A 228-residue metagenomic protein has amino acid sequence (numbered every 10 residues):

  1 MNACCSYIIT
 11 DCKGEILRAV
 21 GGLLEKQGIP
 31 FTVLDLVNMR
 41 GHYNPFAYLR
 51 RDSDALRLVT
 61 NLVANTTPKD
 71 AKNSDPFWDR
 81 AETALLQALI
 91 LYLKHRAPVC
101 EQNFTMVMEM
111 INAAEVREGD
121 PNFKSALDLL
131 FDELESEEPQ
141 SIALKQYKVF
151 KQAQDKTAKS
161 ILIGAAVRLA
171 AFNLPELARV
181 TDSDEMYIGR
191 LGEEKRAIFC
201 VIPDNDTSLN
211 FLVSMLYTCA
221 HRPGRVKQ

Functional and structural regions predicted by a protein language model:
M1-Q228: P-loop NTPase motor domains
